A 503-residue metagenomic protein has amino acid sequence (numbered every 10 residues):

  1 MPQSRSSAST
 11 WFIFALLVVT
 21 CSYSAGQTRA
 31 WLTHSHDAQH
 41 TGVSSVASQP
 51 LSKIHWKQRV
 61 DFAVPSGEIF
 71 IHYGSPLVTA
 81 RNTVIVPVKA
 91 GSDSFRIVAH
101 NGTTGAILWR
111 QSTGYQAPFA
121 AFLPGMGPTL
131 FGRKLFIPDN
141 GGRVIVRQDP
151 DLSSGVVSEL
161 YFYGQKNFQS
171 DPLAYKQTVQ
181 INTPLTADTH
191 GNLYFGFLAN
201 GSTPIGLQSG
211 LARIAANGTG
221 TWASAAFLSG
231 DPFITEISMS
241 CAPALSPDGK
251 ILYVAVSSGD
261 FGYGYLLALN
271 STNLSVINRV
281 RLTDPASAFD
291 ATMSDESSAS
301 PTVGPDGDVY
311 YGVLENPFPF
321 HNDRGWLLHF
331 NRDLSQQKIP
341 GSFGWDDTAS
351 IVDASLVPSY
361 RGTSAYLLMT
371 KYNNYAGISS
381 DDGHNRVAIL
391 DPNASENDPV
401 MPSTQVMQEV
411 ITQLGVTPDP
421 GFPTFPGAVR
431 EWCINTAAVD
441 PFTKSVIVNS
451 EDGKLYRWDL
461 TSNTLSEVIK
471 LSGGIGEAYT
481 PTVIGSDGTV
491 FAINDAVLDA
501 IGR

Functional and structural regions predicted by a protein language model:
M1-F12: Bacterial N-terminal signal peptides that target proteins for export
P2, Y23-Q27: Basic/polar N-terminal segments that are highly enriched at the extreme N-terminus, encompassing both cleavable
W11-S22: Bacterial N-terminal signal peptides
Q27-H34, T41-I71, A80-V86, A90-L123 (+6 more regions): Extracytoplasmic/lumenal domain signature
G74-S75: Alpha-helical solenoid scaffolds in large eukaryotic transport, assembly, and signaling factors
